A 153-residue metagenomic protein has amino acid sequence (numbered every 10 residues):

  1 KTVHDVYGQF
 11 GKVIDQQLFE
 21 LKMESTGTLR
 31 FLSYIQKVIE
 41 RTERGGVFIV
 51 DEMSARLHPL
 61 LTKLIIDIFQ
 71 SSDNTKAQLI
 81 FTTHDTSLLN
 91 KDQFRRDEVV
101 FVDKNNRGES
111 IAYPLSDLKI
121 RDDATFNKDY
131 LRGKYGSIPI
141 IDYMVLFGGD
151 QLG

Functional and structural regions predicted by a protein language model:
K1-I39, V47, M53-L57: Conserved ABC ATPase signature
T2, R44, L64-G153: C-terminal lobe/lid and adjacent interdomain/linker elements of RecA-like ASCE P-loop ATPase modules
V50-D51, T83: Active-site flanking residues adjacent to catalytic metal/cofactor-binding acidic residues
H58-K63: Short alpha-helix of the ABC ATPase nucleotide-binding domain corresponding to the H-loop/switch region
